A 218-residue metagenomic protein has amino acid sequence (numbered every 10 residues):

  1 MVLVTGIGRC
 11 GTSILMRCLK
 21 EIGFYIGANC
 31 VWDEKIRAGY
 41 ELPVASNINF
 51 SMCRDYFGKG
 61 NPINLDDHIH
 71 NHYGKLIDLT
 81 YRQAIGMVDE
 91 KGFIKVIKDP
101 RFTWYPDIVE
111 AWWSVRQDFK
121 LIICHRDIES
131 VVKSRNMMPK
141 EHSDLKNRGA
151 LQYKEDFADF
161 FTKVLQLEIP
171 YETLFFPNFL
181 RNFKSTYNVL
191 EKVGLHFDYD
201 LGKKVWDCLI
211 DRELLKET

Functional and structural regions predicted by a protein language model:
M1-R82, K204-K216: PAPS-dependent sulfotransferase catalytic core
A28, T173, Y199-L201: A generic structural-conservation signal
V31-E34, I122-E129, G202: A short, structured active-site edge motif that brings together acidic residues
W32, N188-G194, L214-T218: Short, charged low-complexity intrinsically disordered segments located at boundaries of structured domains
A84-G86: Conserved alpha-helical scaffold flanking the Walker A/P-loop in AAA+ ATPase domains
V88-F197: PAPS-dependent sulfotransferase catalytic domain
